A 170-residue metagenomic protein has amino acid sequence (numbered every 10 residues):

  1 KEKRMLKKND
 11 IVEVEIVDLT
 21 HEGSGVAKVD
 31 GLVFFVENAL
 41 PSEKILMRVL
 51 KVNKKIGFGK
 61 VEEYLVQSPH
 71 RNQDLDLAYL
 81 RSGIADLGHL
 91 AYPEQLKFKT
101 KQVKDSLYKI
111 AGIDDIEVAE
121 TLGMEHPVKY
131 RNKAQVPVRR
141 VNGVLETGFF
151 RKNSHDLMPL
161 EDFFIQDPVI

Functional and structural regions predicted by a protein language model:
K1-I170: Accessory RNA-recognition modules of RNA-modification enzymes
